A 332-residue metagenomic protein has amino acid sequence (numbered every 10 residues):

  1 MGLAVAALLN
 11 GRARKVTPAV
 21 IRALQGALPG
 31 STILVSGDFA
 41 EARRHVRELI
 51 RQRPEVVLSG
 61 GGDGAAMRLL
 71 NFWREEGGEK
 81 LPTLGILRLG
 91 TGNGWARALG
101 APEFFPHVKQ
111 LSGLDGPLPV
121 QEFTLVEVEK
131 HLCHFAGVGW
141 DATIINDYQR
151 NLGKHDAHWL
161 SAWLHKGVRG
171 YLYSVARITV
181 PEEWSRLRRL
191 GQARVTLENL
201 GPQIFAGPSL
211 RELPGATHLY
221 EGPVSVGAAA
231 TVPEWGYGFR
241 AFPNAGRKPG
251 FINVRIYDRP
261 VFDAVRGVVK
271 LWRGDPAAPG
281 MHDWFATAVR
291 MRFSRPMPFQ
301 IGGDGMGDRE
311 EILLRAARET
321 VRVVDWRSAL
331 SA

Functional and structural regions predicted by a protein language model:
M1-G60, G64-G78, F105, K109 (+1 more regions): ATP/NTP phosphate-donor binding region
A6-L9, T17-P18, S36, G78-S225: Catalytic core of DAGKc-family lipid kinases
A7, F205-P208, E212-E221, Y237-A332: ATP/nucleoside-binding phosphotransfer catalytic cores, i.e., glycine-rich phosphate-binding loops
R12-A13, T91, P233-E234: Short, glycine/serine-rich, charged loops/turns that create anion-binding and catalytic segments at active sites
T17-V20, H45, L69-N71, A96-A98 (+5 more regions): Short, glycine/acidic-enriched capping/hinge loops at junctions between secondary-structure elements
R22-G26, R74-E75, Q149-R150, P243-G246 (+1 more regions): Short, solvent-exposed amphipathic alpha-helical segments in soluble enzyme and RNA/protein-processing domains
G137, D141, A228-P243, G305: Glycine-rich phosphate/pyrophosphate-binding beta-alpha loops
